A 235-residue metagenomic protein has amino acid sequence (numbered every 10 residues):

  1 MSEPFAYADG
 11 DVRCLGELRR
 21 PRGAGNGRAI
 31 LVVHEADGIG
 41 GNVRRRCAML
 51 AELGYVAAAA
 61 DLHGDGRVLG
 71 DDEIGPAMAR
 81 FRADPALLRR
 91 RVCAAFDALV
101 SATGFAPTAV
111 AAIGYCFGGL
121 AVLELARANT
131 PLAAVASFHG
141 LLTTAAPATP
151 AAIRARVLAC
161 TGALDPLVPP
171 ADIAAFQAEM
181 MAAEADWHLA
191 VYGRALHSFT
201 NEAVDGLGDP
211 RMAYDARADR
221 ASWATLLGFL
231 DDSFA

Functional and structural regions predicted by a protein language model:
E3-F105, T200-D215: Serine-hydrolase catalytic machinery in alpha/beta-hydrolase-like enzymes
G104-Y115: Alpha/beta-hydrolase fold nucleophile elbow
A112-G114, F138, C160: Short beta-strand immediately N-terminal to the catalytic nucleophile in serine-hydrolase-like folds
G114-G118, V122: Gly/Ala-rich beta-loop-alpha elbow adjacent to hydrolase catalytic centers
P131-L141: A conserved short beta-strand
I153, A159-T161: Short beta-strand/loop motif that positions the catalytic acidic residue of the alpha/beta-hydrolase fold
L164-V168, H197-S198: Acidic catalytic loop of the alpha/beta-hydrolase fold
M181, D186-A235: C-terminal catalytic histidine-bearing segment of alpha/beta-hydrolase fold enzymes
